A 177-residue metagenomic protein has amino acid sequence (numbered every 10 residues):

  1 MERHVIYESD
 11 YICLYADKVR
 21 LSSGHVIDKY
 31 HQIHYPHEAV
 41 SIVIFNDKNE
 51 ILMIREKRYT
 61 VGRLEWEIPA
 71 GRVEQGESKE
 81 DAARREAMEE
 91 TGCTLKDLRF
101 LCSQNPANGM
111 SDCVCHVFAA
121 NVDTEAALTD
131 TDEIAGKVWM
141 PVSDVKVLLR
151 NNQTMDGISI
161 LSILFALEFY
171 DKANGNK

Functional and structural regions predicted by a protein language model:
M1-E2, C102: Short structured motifs
E2, I6-S41, D47: Acidic, metal-coordinating catalytic segment for phosphate/diphosphate chemistry, firing primarily on the Nudix
K18, E50, A119-N121: Residue-level recognition of well-ordered beta-strand positions that form the cores of beta-sheet-rich folds across
H25-D28, R63-E65, A126-T129: Short small-residue beta-strand/loop micro-motif enriched in glycine and branched aliphatics
H31, P36-R63, E67: A glycine-rich, hydrophobic loop/mini-helix early in the fold
E38-S41, N46, R72-G157: Unchanged
V147-K177: Long hydrophobic alpha-helical segments typical of transmembrane helices together with their membrane-interfacial
